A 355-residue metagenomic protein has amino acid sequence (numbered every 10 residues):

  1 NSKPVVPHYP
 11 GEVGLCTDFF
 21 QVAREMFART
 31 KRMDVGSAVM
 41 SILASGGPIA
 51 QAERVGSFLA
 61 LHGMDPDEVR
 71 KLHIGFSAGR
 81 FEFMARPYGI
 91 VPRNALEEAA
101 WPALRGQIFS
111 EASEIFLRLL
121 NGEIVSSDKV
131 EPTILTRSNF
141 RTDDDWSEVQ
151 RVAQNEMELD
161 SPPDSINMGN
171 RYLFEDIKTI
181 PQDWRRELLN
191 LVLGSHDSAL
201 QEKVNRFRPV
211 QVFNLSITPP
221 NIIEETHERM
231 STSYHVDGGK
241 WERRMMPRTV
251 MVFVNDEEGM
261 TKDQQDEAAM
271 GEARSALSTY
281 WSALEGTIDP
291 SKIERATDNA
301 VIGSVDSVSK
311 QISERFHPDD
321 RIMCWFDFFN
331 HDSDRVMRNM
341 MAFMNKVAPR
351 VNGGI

Functional and structural regions predicted by a protein language model:
N1-T30: N-terminal beta1-alpha1-beta2 module of alpha/beta enzyme domains
P7-G14, S37-G46, A100-A103, T297-I302: The substrate-binding groove and active-site-proximal loops of carbohydrate-active enzymes, especially glycoside
A23-R32, F58-K71, K203-R206, S231-W241 (+1 more regions): Acidic (Asp/Glu)-rich catalytic clusters
V35-A38, R70-A78, L189-G194, P209-L215 (+2 more regions): Hydrophobic faces of well-ordered beta-strands that scaffold small-molecule active sites in alpha/beta enzyme cores
L43-A60, A300-S307: Glycine-rich anion/phosphate-binding loops
N94-Q182, N221-D320, G354: An alpha-helical appendage that flanks or caps ligand/catalytic pockets
G194-I222: A conserved active-site cap/scaffold subdomain adjacent to cofactor or substrate pockets
G303-I355: Long, low-complexity C-terminal extensions of enzymes
